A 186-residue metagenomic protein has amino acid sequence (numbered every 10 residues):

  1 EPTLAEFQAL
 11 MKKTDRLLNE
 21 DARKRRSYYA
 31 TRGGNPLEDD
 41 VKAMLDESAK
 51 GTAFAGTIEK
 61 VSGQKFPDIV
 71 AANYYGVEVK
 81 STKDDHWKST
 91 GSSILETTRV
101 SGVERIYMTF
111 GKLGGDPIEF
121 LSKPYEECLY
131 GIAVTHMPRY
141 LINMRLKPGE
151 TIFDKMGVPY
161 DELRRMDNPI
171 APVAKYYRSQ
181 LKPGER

Functional and structural regions predicted by a protein language model:
E1-F54: Acidic-basic catalytic patches of nuclease active cores, encompassing PD-(D/E)XK and other metal-cofactor nuclease
S27-N35, E59, Q64, L95-T98: Short, charged/polar micro-motifs that form catalytic or ligand-binding hotspots
G34, S62-G63, K80-D84, L113: An acidic- and aromatic-residue-enriched active-site/binding cleft used to recognize and process polar
K42-A72: A short acidic/basic microdomain associated with nuclease active sites
F66, Y74, V103-Y107: Extracellular structured ligand-interaction cores
I69-K83: Conserved catalytic cores of phosphodiester-cleaving nucleases, focusing on short active-site segments
D84-A133: Catalytic cores of nucleic-acid endonucleases
Y130-R186: Long, charge-rich C-terminal accessory regions
